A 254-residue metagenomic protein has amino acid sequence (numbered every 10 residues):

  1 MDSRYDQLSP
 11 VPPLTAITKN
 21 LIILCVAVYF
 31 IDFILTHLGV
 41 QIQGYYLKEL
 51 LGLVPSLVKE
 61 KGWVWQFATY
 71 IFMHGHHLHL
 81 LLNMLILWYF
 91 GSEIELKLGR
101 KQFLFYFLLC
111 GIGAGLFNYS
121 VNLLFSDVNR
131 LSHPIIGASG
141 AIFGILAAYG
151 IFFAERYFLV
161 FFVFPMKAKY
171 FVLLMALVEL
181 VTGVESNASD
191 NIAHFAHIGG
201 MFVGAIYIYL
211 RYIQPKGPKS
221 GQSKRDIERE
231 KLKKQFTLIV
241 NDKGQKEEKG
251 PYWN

Functional and structural regions predicted by a protein language model:
M1-I17, L24-V26, E179-N254: C-terminal transmembrane module of polytopic alpha-helical membrane proteins
R4-L8, L87-E95, A154-V160: C-terminal ends of transmembrane helices
L14-I135, V181-A205, Y209: N-terminal TM1-TM2 helical hairpin plus the immediately adjacent luminal interfacial "cap"
D32-L35, L87, F143-A154: Hydrophobic, membrane-facing alpha-helical anchors
M84-G91, G144-A148, M175-V178: Membrane-cytosol interface at the C-terminal ends of transmembrane alpha helices in small multi-pass membrane proteins
L96, F152-F164, Q214-P218: Alpha-helical transmembrane bundle and helix-membrane interface signal in multi-pass integral membrane proteins
Q102-L109, G137-S139, V163-Y170: Cytoplasmic-side transmembrane-helix entry/capping segments in multi-pass membrane proteins
L131-F152, A168, A196: Membrane-interface micro-motifs in multi-pass membrane enzymes
